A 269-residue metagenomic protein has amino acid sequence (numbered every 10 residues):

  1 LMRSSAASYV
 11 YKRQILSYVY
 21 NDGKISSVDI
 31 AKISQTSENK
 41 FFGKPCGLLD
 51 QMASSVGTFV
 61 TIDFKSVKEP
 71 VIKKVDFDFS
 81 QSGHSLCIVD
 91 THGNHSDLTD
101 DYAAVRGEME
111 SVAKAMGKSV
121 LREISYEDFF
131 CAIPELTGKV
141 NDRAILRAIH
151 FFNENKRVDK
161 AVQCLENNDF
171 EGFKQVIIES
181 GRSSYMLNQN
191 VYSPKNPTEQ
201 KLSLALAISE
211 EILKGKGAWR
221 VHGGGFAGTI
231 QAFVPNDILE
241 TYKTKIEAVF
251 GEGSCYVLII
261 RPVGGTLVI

Functional and structural regions predicted by a protein language model:
L1-A7, Y11: Single conserved hydrophobic/aromatic residue that forms the stacking wall/gate of nucleotide- or nucleobase-binding
M2, Q14-Y18, Q163: Short glycine/serine- and small hydrophobic-enriched flexible loop segments
I15-I30, N236-V249: Phosphate-handling active-site elements
L16-G23, E38-F41, A113-M116, S184 (+1 more regions): A generic secondary-structure signal for well-formed alpha-helical elements
D22-V75, L206-I212, W219-G225: Alpha/beta catalytic cores of group-transfer enzymes, especially the acyltransferase/condensing modules of polyketide
T58-R220, A232-I269: C-terminal nucleotide
A227-I230: N-terminal pre-core extensions flanking Radical SAM catalytic domains
